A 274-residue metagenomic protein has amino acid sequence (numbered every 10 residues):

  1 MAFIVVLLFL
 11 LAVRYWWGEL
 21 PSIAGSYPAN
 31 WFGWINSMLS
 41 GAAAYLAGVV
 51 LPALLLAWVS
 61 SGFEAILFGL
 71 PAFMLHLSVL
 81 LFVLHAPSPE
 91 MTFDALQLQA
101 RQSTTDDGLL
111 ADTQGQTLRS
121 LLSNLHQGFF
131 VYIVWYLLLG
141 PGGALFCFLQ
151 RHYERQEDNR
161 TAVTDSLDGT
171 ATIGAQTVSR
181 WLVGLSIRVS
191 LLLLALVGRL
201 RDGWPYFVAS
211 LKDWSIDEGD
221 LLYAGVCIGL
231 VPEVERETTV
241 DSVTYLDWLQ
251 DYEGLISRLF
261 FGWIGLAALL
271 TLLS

Functional and structural regions predicted by a protein language model:
M1-S274: Hydrophobic N-terminal alpha-helices or hydrophobic patches in metabolic proteins across all domains of life
